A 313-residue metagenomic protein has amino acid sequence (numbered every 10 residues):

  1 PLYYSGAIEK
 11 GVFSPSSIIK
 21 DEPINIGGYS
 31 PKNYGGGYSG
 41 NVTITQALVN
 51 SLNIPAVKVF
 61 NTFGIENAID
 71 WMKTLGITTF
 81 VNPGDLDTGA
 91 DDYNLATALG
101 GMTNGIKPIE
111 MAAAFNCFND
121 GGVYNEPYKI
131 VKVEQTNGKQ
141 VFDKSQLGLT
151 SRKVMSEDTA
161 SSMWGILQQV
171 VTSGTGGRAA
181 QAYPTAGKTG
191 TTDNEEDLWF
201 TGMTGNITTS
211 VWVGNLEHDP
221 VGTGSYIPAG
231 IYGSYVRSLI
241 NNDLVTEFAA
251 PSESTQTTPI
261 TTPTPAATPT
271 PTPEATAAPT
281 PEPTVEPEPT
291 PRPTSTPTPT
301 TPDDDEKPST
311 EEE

Functional and structural regions predicted by a protein language model:
P1-S5: Active/ligand-binding-proximal structured segments within catalytic/core domains that scaffold catalytic residues
E9, S14, N50, N104-P271: A penicillin-recognizing enzyme superfamily signal
F13-A68, N94, T136-S162, Q168-Q169: Conserved catalytic neighborhood of penicillin-recognizing serine enzymes
S17-K20, Q46, K58-N61, D70-W71 (+6 more regions): Structural recognition of the beta-strand scaffold that forms the well-ordered cores of secreted hydrolase catalytic
S30-N33, G64-M111: Mid-domain, small-residue-enriched loop/turn segments at the edges of structured enzyme/sensor domains
F60-T62, D70-L75, P83-Y93, E126-V131 (+1 more regions): Short coil/turn segments at secondary-structure boundaries
T258-T300, K307: Ser/Thr-rich, Proline-interspersed low-complexity disordered segments
P308-E313: Short, solvent-exposed mixed-charge patches
